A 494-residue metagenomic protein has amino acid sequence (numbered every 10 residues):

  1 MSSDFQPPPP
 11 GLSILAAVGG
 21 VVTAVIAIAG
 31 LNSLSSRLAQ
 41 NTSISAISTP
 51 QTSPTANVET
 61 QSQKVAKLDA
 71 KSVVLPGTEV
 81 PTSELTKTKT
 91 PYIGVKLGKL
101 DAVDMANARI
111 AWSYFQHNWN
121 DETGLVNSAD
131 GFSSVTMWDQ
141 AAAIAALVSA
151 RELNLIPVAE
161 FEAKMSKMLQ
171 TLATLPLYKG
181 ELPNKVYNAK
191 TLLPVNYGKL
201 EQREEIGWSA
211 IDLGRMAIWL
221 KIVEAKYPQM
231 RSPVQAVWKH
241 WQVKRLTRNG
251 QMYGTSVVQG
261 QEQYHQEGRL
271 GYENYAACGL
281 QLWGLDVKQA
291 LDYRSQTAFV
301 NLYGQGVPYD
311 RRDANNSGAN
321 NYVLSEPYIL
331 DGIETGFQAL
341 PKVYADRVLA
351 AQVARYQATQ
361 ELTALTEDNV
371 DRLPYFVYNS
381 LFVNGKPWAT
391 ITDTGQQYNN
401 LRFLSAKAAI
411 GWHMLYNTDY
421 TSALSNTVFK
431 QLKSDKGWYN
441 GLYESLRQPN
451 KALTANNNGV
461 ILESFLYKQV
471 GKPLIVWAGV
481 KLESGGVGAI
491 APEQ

Functional and structural regions predicted by a protein language model:
S2-Q494: Ser/Thr/Asn(+Pro)-rich, low-complexity disordered segments
